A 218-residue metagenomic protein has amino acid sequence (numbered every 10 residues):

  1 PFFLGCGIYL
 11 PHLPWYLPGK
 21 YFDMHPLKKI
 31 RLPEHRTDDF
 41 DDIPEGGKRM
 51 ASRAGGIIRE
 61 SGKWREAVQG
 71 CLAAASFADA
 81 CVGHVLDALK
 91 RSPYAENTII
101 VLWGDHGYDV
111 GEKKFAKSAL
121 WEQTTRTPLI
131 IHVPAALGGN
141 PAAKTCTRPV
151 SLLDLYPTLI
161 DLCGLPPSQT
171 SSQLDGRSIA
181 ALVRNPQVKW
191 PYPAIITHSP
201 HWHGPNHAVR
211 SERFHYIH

Functional and structural regions predicted by a protein language model:
P1, G5-P149, L162-S171, I217-H218: Active-site-proximal cap/lid insertion segments
H106-E112, P141, L153-Y156, D161-H218: C-terminal cap/loop subdomain of S1 sulfatases and analogous C-terminal strand-loop tails that border
